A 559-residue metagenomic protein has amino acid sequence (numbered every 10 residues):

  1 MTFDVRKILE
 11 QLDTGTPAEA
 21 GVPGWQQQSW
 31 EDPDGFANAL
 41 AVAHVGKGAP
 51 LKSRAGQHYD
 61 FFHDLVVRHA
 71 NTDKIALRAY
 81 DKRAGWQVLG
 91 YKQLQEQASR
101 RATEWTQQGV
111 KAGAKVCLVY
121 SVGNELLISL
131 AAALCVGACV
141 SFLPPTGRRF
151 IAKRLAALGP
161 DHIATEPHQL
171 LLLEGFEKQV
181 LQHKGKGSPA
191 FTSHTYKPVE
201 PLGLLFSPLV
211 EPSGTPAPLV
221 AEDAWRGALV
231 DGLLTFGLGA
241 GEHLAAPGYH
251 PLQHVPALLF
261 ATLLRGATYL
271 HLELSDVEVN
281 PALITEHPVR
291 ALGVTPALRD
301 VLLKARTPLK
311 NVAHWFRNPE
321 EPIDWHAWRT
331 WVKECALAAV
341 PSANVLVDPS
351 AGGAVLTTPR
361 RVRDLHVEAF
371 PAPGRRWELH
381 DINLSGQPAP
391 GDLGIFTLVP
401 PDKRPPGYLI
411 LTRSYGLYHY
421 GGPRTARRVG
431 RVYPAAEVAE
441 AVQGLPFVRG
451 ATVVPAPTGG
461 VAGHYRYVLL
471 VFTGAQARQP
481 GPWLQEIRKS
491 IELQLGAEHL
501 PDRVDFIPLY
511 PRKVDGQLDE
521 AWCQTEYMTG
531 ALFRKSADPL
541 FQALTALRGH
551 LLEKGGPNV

Functional and structural regions predicted by a protein language model:
H63, A76-A114, V119-L127, F150-A152 (+1 more regions): Conserved AMP-binding/adenylate-forming core of the ANL superfamily
D73-I75, L181-A228, L234-L244, L337 (+2 more regions): Conserved pre-ATP/AMP-binding loop-to-beta segment of ANL
Q108, C117-V119, L130-P189, V277-A313: Structural core segment of the AMP-binding/adenylate-forming
V136-C139, R226-H243, P251-R290: Conserved AMP-binding/adenylation subdomain of ANL enzymes
L143, I163, T285, L292 (+1 more regions): AMP-binding/adenylate-forming catalytic core of the ANL superfamily
S193, L202-L205, L264-A267, R290-G293 (+2 more regions): Gly/Ser/Thr-rich phosphate-binding loop
R376-D402, R413-Y415, Q479-P480, L484: Conserved beta-loop-beta connector loops within the AMP-binding
T452, E492-V559: Conserved C-terminal "lid"/linker of ANL adenylate-forming enzymes
